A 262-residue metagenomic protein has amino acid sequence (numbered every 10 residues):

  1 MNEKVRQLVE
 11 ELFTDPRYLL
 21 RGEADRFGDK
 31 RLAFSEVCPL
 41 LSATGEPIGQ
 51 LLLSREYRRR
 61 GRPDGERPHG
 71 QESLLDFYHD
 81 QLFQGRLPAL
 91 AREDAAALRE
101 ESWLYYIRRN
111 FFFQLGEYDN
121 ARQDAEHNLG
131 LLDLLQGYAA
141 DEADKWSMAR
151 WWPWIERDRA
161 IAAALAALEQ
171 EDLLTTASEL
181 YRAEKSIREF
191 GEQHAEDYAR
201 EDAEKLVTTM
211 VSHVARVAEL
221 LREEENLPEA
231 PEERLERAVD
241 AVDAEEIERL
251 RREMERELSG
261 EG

Functional and structural regions predicted by a protein language model:
M1-Q136, E171-F190: N-terminal alpha-helical interaction modules that lie
Y78, L104-I107, F111-Q114, D144 (+7 more regions): Alpha-helical solenoid repeat scaffolds
Q81, G85-S102, D144-E156, R216-P228: TPR-adjacent "capping" and linker segments in tetratricopeptide-repeat scaffold/adaptor proteins
A97-Q114, E126-L129, D133, R150-E169 (+1 more regions): Amphipathic alpha-helical repeat scaffolds of TPR domains
F112, A166-A167, R234, A238-A241: Hydrophobic side-chain positions on well-ordered alpha-helices, corresponding to helix-helix packing/interface faces
Y118, R122-A149, A183-E201, R249-G262: Short, charge-rich amphipathic alpha-helical segments embedded in non-transmembrane helical bundles/solenoids
A121, N128, L173-E179, E229-P231 (+2 more regions): Solenoid-repeat scaffolds in large eukaryotic assemblies
Y181, L206-A230, E236, D240-D243: N-terminal cationic and glycine-rich segments that engage phosphates or anionic surfaces
